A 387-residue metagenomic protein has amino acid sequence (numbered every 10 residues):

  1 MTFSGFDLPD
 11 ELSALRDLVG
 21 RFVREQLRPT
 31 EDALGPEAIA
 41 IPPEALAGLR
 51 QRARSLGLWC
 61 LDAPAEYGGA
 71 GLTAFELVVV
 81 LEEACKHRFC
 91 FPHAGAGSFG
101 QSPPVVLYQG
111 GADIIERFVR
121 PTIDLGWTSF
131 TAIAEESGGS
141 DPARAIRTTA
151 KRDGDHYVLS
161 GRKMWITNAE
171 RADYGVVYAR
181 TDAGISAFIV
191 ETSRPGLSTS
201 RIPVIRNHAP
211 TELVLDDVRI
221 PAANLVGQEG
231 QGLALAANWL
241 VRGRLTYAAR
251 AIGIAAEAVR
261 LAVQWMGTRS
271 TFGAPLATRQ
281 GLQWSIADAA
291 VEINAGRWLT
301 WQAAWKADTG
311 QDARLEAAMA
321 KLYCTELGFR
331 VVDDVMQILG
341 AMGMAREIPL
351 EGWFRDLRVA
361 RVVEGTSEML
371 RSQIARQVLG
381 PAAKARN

Functional and structural regions predicted by a protein language model:
M1-H87, F91, G97, Q109-I114 (+4 more regions): Alpha-helical interface subdomain recognition
L72-T73, D141-R144, N168-A172: Short glycine/proline-enriched turns and hinge-like loops at secondary-structure junctions
L125-A134: A short, Trp-centered hydrophobic/proline-enriched beta-strand micro-motif
G138-P142, Y157: Hydrophobic, small-residue-rich alpha-helical packing segments that form membrane-like cores
G139, M164-E170, V359-T366: Glycine-rich phosphate/pyrophosphate-binding beta-alpha loops
A145, S193-P221: Flexible, small-/acidic-enriched active-site or ligand-binding loops
R147, D155-H156, S160-S198: A short core secondary-structure module
T211-N238: A short, charged helix-loop
